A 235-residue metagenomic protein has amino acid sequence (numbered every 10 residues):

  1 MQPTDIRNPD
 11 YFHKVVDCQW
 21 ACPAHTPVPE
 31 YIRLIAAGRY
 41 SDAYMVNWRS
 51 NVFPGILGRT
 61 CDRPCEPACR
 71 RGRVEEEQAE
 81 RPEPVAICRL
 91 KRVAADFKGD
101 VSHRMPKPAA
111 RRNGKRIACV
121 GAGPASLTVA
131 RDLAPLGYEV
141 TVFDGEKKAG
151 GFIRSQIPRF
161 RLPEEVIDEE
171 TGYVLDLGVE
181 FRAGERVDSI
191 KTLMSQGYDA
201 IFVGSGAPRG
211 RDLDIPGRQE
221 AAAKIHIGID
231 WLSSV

Functional and structural regions predicted by a protein language model:
M1-R116, E164, V203-S233: Ferredoxin-type iron-sulfur electron-transfer modules and their immediate structural context
H25-A37, Y44-N47, E77-P84, C88 (+2 more regions): Beta1-alpha1 glycine-rich phosphate/pyrophosphate-binding loop at the start of Rossmann-like nucleotide-binding domains
A183-Q196: A conserved short coil-to-beta-strand element within the FAD-binding core of flavoproteins
D188-I190, W231-V235: A short acidic, often aromatic-flanked loop/helix-cap motif at beta-alpha or helix-coil junctions that lines enzyme
D199: Conserved acidic residues
